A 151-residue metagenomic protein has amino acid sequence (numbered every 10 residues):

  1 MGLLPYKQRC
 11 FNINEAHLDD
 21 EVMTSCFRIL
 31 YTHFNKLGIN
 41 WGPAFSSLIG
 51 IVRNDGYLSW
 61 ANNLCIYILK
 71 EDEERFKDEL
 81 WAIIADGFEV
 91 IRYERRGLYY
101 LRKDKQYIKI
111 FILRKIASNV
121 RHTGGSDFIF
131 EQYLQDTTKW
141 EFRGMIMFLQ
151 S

Functional and structural regions predicted by a protein language model:
M1-A44: Helical scaffold of the NTase/Pol beta-like nucleotidyltransferase catalytic core
G2-Y6, T24, D104-S151: Catalytic cores of NTP-dependent nucleotidyl/adenyl transfer enzymes across multiple folds
D19-C26, Y67-L101: Metal-dependent nucleotidyltransferase catalytic core
Y31-L64: Active-site nucleotide-donor binding segment shared across nucleotidyl transfer reactions
S47-G50, E73-E74, G97, K115-A117 (+1 more regions): Short, solvent-exposed loop/turn segments at secondary-structure junctions
I51-R53, Y93-L98, Y133: Alpha-helical scaffolding within the catalytic cores of extracellular/periplasmic polymer-degrading hydrolases
D55-R75, G144: Catalytic metal-binding acidic patch
